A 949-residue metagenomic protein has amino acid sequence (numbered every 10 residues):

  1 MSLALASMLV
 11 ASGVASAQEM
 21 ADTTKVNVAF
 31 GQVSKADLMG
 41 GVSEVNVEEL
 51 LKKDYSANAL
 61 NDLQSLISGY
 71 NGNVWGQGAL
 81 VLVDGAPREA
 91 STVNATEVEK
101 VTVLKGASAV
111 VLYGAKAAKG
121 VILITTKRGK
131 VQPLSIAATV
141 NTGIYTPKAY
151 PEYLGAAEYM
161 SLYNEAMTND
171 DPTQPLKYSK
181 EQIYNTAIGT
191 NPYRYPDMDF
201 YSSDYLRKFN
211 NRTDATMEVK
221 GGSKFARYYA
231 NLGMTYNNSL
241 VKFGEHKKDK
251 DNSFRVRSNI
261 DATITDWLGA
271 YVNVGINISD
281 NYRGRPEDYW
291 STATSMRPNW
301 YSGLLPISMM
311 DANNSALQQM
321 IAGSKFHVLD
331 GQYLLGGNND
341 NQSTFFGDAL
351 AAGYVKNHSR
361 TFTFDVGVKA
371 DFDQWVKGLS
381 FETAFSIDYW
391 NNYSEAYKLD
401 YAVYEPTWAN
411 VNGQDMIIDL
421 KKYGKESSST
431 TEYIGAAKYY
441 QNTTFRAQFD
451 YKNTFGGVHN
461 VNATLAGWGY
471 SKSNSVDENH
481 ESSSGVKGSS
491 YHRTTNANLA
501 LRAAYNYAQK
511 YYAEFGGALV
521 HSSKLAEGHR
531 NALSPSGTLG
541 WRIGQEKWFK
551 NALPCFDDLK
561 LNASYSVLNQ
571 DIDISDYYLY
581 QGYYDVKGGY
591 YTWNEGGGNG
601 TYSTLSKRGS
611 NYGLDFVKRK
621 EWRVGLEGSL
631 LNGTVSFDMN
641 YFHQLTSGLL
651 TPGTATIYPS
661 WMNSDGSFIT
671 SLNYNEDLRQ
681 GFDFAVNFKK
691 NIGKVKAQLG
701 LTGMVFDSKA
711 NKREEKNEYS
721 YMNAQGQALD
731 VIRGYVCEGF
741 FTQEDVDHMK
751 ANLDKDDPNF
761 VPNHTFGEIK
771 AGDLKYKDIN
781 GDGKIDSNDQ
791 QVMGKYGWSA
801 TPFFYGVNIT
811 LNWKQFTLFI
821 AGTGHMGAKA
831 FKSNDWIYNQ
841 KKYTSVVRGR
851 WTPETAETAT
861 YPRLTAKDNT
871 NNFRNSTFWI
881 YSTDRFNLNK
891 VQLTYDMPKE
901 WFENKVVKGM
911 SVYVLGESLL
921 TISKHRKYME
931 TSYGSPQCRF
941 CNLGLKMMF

Functional and structural regions predicted by a protein language model:
M1-R257, G269-Y271, E718: Short, small/polar-rich motifs associated with maturation and membrane association, primarily at protein termini
E19-M20, P147, Y193-N341, V355-S359 (+7 more regions): Flexible loop and strand-edge segments within Gram-negative outer membrane beta-barrel domains
Q64, P196-K220, D311-A312, L399 (+2 more regions): Outer-membrane beta-barrel transmembrane domain signature of Gram-negative proteins, especially the mid-to-C-terminal
A86-G129, A149-Y153, M198-T216, T235-N273 (+11 more regions): Outer-membrane beta-barrel proteins
G129-L134, K224-F225, W267-L268, H358 (+10 more regions): Short loop/turn motifs that connect adjacent beta-strands in outer-membrane beta-barrel proteins
T139-Y193, P286-E287, S291-A293, G666 (+3 more regions): Conserved small-residue
N341-S343, G347-D348, Q727, E768-A771 (+2 more regions): Extracytoplasmic gating/loop element in the C-terminal half of outer-membrane beta-barrel translocons and assembly
V476-S484, F549-R619, S629, T634-D677 (+1 more regions): Solvent-exposed loop/turn elements at secondary-structure boundaries
